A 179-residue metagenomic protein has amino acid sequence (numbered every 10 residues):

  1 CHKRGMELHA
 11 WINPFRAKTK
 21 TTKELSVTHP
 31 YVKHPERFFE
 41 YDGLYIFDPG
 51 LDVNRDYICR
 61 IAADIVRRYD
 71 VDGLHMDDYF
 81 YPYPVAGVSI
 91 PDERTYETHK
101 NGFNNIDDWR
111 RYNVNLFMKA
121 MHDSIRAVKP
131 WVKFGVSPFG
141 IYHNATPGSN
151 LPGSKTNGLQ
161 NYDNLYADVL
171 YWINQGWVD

Functional and structural regions predicted by a protein language model:
K3, E7-R68, Q160-A167, Q175-G176: Active-site-adjacent "subsite" loops/lids of carbohydrate-active enzymes
G5-T19, H75-Y79, D107-N161, L165: Aromatic-lined carbohydrate-recognition surfaces of secreted/lumenal glycan-active proteins
R16-D42, D78-G102, P147-L159: Aromatic- and acidic-residue-enriched segments that line the glycan-binding/catalytic groove of carbohydrate-active
L44, G102-R110: A short acidic, glycine-rich active-site loop that binds or catalyzes chemistry on phosphate/adenosine moieties
C59-R60, D64-P82, D179: Short acidic catalytic loops
I61, F117, M121, D168-W172: A general structural detector for well-ordered alpha-helical segments in enzyme core domains, enriched
D72, D77, Y96-F103, S154-K155 (+1 more regions): Aromatic- and acid-rich polysaccharide-binding/catalytic face of secreted or lumenal carbohydrate-active enzymes
